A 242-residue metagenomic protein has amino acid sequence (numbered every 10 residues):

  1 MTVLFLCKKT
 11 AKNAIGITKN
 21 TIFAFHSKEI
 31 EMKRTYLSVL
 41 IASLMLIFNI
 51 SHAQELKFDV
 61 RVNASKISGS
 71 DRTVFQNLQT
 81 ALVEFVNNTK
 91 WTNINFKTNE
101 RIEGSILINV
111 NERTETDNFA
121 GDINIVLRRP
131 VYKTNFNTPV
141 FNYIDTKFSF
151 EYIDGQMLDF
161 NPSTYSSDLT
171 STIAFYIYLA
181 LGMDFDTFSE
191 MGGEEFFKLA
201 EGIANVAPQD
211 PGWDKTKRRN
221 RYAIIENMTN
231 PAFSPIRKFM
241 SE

Functional and structural regions predicted by a protein language model:
M1-C7, A11-L56: Bacterial Sec-dependent N-terminal signal peptides
Q54-A120, V131-K133: Start-of-domain marker
V83, K90, T98-E103, T116 (+3 more regions): Surface-exposed peri-terminal alpha-helical interaction modules
K90-N99, D186-F196: Surface-exposed patches in mature extracellular/periplasmic domains of secreted proteins
E112, R129-V131, M183, T187: Short loop/turn segments at secondary-structure transitions that flank enzyme active sites
F119-I177: Surface-exposed, polar helix/loop patches in the mature regions of secreted/periplasmic/lumenal proteins that form
S166-M183, S189, G193-A204: Active-site-proximal alpha-helical scaffolds that flank and shape metal-associated catalytic sites
S189-E242: Flexible, glycine-rich surface segments
